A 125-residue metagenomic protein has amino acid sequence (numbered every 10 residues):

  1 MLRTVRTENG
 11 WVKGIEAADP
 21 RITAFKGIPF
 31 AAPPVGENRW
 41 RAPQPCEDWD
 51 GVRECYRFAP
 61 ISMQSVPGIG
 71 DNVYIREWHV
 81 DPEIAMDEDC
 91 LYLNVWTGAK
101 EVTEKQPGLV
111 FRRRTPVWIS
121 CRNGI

Functional and structural regions predicted by a protein language model:
M1-I125: Non-catalytic accessory segments of hydrolases
